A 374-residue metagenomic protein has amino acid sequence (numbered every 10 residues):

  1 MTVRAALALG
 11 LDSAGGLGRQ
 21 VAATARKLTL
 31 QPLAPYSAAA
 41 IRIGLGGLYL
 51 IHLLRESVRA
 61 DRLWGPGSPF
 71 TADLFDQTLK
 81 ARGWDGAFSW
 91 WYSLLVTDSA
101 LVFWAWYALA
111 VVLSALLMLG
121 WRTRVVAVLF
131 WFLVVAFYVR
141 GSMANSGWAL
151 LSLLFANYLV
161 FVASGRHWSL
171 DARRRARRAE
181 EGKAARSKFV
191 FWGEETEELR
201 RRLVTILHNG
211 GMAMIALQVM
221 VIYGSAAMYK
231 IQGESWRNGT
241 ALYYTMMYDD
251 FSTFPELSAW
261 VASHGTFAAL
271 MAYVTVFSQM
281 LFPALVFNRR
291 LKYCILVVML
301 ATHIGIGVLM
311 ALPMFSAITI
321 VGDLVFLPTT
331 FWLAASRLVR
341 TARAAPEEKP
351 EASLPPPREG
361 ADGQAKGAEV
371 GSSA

Functional and structural regions predicted by a protein language model:
M1-A374: Alpha-helical membrane-anchoring segments
